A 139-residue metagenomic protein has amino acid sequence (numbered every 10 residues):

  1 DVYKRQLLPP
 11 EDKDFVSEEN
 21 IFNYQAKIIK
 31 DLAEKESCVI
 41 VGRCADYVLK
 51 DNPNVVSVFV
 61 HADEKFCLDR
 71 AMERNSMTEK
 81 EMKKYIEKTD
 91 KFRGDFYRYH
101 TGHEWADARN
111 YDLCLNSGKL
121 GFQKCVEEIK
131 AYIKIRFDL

Functional and structural regions predicted by a protein language model:
V2-Y3: Short, small-residue-biased leader/transition segments that mark boundaries at the very start of proteins
L7-F15: Short, basic, glycine/proline-bearing loop/turn elements
D12, C44-D46, L120: Short glycine-rich anion-binding loops that position phosphate/pyrophosphate groups of nucleotides and phosphorylated
F15-F22, D90, E104, K119: Conserved phosphate/pyrophosphate-binding and hydrolysis machinery centered on Walker-type P-loop NTPases, extending
E19-N23, C38-G42, D95-Y99: Short gly/ser/thr-rich secondary-structure transition/capping motifs
A26-N75: ATP-dependent NMP and nucleoside kinases share a basic, alpha-helical "lid"
K30, Y99-L139: NTP-dependent small-molecule kinase module
F59-T101: A glycine- and Lys/Arg-enriched "phosphate-lid" helix/loop adjacent to the NTP-binding pocket of small-molecule kinases
